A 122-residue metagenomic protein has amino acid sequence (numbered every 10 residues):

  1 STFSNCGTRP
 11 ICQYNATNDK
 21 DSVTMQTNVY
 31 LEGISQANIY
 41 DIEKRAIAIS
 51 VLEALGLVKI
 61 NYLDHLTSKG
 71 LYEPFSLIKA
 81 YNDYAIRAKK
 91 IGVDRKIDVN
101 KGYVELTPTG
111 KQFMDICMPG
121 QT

Functional and structural regions predicted by a protein language model:
S1-Y40, S50, A54: Short amphipathic alpha-helical interface segments
G7-T24, K59-N82: Internal, charge-rich low-complexity segments
T27, A37-K44, R95-Y103: Glycine-rich, flexible loop segments associated with nucleotide phosphate handling
L31, E43, K90-G92: Residue-level detector of functional hotspots within protein domains
S35-L66, F75-A85: Short amphipathic alpha-helical interaction segments
T67-T122: Short, amphipathic alpha-helical interaction segments positioned at domain boundaries
